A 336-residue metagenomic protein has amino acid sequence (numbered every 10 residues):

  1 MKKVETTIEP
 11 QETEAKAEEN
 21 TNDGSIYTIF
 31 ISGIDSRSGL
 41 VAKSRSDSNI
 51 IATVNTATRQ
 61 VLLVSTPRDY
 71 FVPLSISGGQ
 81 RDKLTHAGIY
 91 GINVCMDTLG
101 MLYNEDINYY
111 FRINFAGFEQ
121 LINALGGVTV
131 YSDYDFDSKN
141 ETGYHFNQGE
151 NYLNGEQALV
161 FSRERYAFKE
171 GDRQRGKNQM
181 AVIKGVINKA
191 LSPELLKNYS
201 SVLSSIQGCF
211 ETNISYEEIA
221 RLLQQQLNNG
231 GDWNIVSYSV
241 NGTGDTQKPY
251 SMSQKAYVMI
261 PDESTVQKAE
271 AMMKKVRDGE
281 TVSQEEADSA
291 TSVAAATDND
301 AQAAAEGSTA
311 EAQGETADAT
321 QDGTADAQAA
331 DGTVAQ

Functional and structural regions predicted by a protein language model:
M1-Q336: Non-catalytic, solvent-exposed segments at the cell envelope interface
